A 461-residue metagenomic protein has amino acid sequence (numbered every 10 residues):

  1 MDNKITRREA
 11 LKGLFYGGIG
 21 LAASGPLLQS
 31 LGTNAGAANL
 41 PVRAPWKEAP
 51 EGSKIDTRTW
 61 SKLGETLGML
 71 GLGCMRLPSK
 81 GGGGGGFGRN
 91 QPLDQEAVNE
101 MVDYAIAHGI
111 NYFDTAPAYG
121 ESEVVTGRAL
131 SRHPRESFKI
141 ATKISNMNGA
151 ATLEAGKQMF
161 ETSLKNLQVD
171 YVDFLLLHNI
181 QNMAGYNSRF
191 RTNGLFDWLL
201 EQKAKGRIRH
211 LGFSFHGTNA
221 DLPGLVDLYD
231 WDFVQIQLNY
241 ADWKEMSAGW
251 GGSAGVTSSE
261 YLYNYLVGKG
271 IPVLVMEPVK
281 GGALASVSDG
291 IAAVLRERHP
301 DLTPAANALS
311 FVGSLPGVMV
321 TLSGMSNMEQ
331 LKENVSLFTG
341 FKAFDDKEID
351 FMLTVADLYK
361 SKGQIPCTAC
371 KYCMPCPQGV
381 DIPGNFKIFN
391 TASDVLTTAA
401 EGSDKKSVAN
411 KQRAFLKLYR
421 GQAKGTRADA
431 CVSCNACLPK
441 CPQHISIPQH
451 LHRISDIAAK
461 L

Functional and structural regions predicted by a protein language model:
D2-F138, W198: N-terminal binding-site loop/beta-alpha segment at the start of enzyme catalytic domains that lines or forms
W60, L72, F113, T126 (+8 more regions): Conserved, mostly hydrophobic/aromatic
L77-Q95, I144-E154, L295-H299: Active-site mouth loops of central-metabolism enzymes
Q91-Y104, T152-N166, G217-P223, A305-A308: Short, acidic/polar
L167-G185: Active-site groove signature of glycoside hydrolases
I180-K387, T391-K411, P439, Q449: Beta/alpha (TIM)-barrel catalytic core signal, keyed to glycine-rich beta->alpha loops juxtaposed to Asp/Glu that bind
T354-T368, K417-N435: Immediate flanking context of iron-sulfur cluster ligation sites
T397-C431: Short Fe-S-cluster ligation motifs
